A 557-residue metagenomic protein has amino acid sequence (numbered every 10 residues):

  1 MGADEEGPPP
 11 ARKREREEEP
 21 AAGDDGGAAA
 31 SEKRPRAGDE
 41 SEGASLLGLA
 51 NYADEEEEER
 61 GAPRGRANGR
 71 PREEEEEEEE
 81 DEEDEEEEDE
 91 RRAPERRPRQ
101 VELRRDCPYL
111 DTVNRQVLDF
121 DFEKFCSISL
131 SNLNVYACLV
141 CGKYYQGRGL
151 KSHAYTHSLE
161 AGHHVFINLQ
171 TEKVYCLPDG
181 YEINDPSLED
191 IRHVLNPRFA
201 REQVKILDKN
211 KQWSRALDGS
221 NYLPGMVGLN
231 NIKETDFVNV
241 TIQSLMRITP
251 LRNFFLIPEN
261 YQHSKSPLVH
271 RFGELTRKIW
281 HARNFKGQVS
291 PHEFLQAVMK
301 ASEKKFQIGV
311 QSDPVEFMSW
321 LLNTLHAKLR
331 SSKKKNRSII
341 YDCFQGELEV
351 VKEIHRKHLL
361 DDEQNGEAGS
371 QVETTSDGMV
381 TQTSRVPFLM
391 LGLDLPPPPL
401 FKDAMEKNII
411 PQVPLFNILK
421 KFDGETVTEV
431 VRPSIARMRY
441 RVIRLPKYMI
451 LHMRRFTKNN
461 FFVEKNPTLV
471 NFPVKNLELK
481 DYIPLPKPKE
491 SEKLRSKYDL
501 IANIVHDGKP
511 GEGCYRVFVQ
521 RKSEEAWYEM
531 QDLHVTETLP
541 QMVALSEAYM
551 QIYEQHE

Functional and structural regions predicted by a protein language model:
G2-E557: UBL (ubiquitin/ubiquitin-like) substrate-recognition surfaces within cysteine isopeptidase catalytic folds
